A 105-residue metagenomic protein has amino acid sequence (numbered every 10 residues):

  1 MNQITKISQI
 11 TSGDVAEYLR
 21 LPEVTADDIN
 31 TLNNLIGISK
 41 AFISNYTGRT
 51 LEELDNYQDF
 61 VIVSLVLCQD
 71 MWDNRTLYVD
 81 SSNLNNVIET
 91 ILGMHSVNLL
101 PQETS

Functional and structural regions predicted by a protein language model:
M1-S105: Divalent metal-cofactor coordination and adjacent catalytic microenvironments
